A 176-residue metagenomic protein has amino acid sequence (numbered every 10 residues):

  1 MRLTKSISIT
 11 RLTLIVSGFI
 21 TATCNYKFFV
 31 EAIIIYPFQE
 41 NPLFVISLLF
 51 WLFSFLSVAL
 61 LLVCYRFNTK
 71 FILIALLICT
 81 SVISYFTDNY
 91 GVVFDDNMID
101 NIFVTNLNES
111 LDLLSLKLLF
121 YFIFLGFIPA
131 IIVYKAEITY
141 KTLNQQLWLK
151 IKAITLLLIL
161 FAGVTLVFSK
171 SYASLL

Functional and structural regions predicted by a protein language model:
M1-V104, L111, I154-V164: Extended, compositionally biased non-globular segments that define protein topology
L43, L114-L119: Juxtamembrane/start-of-transmembrane alpha-helix segments at the extracytoplasmic/lumenal side of membrane anchors
L49-L61, F120-K135: Hydrophobic cores of alpha-helical transmembrane segments in multi-pass inner/ER membrane proteins, independent
T105-N108, Y134: Conserved, well-structured beta-alpha core segment at the onset of a catalytic domain
D112-S115, F124: Internal alpha-helical transmembrane segments of multi-pass membrane proteins, especially GPCRs
F122-L158: Cytosolic-side transmembrane helix boundary signature
L166-L176: Membrane-interface segments at or immediately adjacent to transmembrane helices that form the boundary between
